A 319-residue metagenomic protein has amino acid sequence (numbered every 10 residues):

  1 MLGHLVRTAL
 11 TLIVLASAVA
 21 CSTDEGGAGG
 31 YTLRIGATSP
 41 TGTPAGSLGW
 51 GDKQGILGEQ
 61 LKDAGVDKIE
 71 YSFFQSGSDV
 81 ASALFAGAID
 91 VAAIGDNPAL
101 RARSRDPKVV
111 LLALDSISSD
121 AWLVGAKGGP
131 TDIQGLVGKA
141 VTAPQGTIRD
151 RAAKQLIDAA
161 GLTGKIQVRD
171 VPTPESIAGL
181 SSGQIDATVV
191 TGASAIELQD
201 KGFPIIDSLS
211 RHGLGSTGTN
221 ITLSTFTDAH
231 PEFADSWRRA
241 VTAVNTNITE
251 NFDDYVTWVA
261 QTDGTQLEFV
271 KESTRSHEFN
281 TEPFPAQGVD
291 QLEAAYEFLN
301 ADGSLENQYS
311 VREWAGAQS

Functional and structural regions predicted by a protein language model:
A16-A20: C-terminal motif of bacterial Sec signal peptides marking the signal peptidase cleavage site
C21-G30: Bacterial lipoprotein signal-peptidase II cleavage site
T32-K53, G146: Extracytoplasmic "Venus flytrap"
T41-G42, D228-D302: Secondary-structure end/capping motifs
P44-S47, S72-V109, A121-I133, D150-R151 (+2 more regions): Pocket-flanking alpha-helical
G125-V141, F226-D235: Flexible hinge/capping segments at coil-to-helix
V168, P174-A260: Pocket-lining segment of extracytoplasmic ligand-binding domains
N300-S319: Conserved C-terminal helix/tail region of periplasmic/extracytoplasmic solute-binding proteins
